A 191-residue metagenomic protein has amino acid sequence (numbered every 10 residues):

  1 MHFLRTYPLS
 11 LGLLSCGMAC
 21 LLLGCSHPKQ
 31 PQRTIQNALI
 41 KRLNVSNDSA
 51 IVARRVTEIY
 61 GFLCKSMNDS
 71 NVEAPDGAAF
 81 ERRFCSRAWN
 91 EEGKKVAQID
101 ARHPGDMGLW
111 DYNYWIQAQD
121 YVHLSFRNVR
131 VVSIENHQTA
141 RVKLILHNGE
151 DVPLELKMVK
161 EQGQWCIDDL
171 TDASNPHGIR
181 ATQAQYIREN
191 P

Functional and structural regions predicted by a protein language model:
H2-L13: Bacterial N-terminal signal peptides that target proteins for export
L22-G24: C-terminal motif of bacterial Sec signal peptides marking the signal peptidase cleavage site
S26-P28: Bacterial signal peptide processing site
P31-L43: Low-complexity, Pro/Thr/Ser/Glu-rich flexible segments characteristic of extracytoplasmic/periplasmic regions
I40-D106: Core segments of small alpha/beta cavity-forming domains
C85-E150: Surface-exposed, charged secondary-structure patches
S133-E155, E161, I167-P191: Low-complexity, intrinsically disordered terminal/linker segments enriched in charged and Gly/Pro repeats
